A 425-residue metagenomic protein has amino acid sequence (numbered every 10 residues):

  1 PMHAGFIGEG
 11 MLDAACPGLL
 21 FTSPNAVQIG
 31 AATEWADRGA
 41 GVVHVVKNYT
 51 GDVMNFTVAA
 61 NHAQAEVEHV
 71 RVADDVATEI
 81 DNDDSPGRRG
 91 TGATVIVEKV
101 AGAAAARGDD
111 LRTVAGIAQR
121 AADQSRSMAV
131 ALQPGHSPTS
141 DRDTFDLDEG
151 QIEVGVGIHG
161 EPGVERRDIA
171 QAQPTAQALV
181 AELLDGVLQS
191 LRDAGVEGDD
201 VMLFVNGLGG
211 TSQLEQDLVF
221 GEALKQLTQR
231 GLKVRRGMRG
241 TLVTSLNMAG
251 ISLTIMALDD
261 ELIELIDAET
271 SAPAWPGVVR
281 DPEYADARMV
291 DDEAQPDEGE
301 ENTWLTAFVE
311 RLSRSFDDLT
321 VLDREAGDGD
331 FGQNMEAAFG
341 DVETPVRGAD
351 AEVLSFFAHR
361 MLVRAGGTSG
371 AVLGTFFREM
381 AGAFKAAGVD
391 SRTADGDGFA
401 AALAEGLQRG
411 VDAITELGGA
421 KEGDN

Functional and structural regions predicted by a protein language model:
P1-N425: N-terminal loops that bind phosphate or other acidic moieties and the adjacent beta-alpha structural core
